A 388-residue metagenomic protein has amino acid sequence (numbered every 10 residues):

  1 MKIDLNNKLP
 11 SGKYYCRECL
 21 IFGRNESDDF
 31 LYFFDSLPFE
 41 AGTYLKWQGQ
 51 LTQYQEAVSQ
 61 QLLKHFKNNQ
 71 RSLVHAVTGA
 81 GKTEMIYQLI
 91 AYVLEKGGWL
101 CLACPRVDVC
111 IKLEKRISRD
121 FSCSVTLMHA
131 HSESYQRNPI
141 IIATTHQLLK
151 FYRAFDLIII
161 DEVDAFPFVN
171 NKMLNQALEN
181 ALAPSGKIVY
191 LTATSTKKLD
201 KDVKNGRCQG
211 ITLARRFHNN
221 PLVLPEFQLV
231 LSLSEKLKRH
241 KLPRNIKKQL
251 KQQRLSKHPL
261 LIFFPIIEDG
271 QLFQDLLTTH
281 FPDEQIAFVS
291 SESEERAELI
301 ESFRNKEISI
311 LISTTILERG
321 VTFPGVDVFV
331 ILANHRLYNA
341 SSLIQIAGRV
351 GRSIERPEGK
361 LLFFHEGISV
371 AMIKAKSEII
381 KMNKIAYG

Functional and structural regions predicted by a protein language model:
M1-P38: Interdomain "pre-motor" coupling segment immediately N-terminal to P-loop NTPase/helicase cores
W47-Q70: N-terminal pre-P-loop "Q-motif" helix
K67-L89: Walker A/P-loop
S72, R207-G270, Q274, F281 (+1 more regions): Conserved interdomain linker/interface between the two RecA-like ATPase lobes of SF2 helicase motors
C104-K112, R116, T126-Q136, A143-K150 (+3 more regions): Conserved helicase motor
R153-L229: Post-DEXD/H (motif II) to motif III coupling segment of the RecA-like Helicase ATP-binding lobe
E162-A165, I300, R304-P357, H365-V370: Conserved RecA-like helicase motor core of SF1/SF2 enzymes
A183-K198, A347-E378: Conserved segment of the helicase C-terminal RecA-like domain
